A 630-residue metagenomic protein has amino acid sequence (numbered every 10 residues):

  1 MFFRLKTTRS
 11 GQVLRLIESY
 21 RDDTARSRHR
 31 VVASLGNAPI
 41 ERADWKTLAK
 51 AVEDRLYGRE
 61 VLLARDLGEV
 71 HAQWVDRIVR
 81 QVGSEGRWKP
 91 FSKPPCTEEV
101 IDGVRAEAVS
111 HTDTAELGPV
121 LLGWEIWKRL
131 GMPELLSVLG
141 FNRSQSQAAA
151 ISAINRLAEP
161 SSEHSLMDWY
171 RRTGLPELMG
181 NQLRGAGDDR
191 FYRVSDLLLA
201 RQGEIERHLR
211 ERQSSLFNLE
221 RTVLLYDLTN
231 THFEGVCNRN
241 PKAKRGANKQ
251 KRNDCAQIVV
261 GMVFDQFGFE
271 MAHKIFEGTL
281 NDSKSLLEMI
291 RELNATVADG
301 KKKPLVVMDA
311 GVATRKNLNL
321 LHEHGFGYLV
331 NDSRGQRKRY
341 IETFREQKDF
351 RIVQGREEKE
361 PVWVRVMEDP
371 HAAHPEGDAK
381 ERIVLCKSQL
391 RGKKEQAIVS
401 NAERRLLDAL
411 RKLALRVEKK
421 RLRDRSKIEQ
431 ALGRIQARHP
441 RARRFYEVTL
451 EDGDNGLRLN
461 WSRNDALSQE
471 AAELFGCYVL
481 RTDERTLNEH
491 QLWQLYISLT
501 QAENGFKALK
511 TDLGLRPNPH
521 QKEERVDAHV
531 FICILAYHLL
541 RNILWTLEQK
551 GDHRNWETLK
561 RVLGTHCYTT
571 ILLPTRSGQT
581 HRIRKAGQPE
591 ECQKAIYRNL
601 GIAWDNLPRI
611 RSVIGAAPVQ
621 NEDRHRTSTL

Functional and structural regions predicted by a protein language model:
M1-Q147: Conserved glycine(s) in the ABC-transporter nucleotide-binding domain "signature"
F3, Q12-V13, D23-S27, K89 (+1 more regions): Anion-binding and metal-coordination hotspots
